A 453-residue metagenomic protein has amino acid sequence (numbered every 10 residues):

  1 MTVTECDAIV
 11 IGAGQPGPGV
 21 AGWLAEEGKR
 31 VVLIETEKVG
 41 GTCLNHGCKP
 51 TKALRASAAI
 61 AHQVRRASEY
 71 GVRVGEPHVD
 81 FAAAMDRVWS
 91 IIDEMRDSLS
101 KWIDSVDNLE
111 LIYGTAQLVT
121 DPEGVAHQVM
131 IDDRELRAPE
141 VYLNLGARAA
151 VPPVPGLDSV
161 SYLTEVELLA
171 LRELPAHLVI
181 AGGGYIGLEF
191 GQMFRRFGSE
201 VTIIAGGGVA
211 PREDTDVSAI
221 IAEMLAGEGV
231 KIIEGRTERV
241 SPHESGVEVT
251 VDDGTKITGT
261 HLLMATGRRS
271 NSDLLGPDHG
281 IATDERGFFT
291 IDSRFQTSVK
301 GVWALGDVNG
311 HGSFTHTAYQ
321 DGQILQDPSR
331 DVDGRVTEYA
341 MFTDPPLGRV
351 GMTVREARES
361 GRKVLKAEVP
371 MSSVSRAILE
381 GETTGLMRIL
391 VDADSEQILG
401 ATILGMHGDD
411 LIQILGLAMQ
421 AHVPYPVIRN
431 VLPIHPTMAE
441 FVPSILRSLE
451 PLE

Functional and structural regions predicted by a protein language model:
V3-C6, Q15, G22-K29, I34-L174 (+6 more regions): Glycine-rich flavin
I9-I11, A116, E135-G146, I180-A181 (+2 more regions): Short hydrophobic core segments
I11-P16, W23-E37, T42, K49 (+4 more regions): Flexible, glycine-rich terminal cap/loop adjacent to redox cofactors in electron-transfer oxidoreductases
G17, G184-G187, A318: Catalytic nucleophile loop
C48, L145-E200, E228, D278-R294 (+1 more regions): Glycine-rich dinucleotide-binding loop and its adjacent helix/turn
D158-L174, I257-I324: FAD-site-proximal beta/loop scaffold in flavoenzymes
